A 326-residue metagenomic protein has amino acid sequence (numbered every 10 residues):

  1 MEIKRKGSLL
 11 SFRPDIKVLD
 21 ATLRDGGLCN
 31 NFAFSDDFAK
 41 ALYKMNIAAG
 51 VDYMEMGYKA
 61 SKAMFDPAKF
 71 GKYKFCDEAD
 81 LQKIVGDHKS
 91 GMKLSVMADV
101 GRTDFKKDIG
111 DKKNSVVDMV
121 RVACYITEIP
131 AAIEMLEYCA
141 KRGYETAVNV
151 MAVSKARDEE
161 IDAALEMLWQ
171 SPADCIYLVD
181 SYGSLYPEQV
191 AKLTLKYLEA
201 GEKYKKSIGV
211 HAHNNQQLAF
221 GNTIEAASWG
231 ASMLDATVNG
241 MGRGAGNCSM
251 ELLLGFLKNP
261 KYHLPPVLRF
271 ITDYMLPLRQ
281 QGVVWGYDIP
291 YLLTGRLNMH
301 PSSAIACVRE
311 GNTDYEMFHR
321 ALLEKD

Functional and structural regions predicted by a protein language model:
M1-D326: Catalytic cores and adjacent flexible loops of soluble metabolic enzymes that perform enolate/carbanion chemistry on
